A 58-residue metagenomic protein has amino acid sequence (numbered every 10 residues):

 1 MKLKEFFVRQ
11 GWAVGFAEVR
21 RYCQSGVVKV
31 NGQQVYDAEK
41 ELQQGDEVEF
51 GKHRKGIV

Functional and structural regions predicted by a protein language model:
M1-D46: A basic, amphipathic helix-loop patch mediating RNA/tRNA/ribosome contacts
E47-V58: A short, Lys/Arg-enriched interface patch at domain edges and termini
